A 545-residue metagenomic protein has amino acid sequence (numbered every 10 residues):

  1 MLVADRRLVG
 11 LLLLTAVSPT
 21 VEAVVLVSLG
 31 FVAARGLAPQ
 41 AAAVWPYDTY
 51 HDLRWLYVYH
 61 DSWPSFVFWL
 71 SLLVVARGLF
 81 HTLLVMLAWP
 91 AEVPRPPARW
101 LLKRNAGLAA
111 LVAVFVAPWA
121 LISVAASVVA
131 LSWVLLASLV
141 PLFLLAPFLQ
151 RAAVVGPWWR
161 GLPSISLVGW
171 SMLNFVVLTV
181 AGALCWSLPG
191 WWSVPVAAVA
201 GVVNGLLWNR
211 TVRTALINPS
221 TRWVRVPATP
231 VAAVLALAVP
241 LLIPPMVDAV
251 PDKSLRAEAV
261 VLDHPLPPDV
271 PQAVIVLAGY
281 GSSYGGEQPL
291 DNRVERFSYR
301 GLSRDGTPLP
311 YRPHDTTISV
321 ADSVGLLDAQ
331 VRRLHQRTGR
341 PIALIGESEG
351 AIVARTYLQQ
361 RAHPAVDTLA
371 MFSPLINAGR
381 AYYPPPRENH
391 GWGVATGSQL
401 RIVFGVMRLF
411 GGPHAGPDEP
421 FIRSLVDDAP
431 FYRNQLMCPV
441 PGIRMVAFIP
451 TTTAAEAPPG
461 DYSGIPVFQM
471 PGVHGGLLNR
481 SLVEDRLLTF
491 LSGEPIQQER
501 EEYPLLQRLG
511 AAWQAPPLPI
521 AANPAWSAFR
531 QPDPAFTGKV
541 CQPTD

Functional and structural regions predicted by a protein language model:
M1-I345, E349-D545: Lipid deacylating catalytic domains
